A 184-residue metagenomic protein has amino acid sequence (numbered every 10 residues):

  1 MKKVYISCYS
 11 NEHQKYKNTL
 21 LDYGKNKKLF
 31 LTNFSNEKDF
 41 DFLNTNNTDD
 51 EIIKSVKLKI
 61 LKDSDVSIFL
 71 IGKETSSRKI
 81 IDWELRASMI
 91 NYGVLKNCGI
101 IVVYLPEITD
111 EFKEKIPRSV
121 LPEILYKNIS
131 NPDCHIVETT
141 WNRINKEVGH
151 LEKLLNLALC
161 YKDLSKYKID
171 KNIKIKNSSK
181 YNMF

Functional and structural regions predicted by a protein language model:
M1-V66, D163-F184: Conserved N-terminal substructure of TIR/SEFIR domains
K3, T48, D110-F184: C-terminal interaction surface of TIR/SEFIR-family domains
S7, F69-K73, V102-Y104: Conserved beta-strand segments of the P-loop GTPase G domain that flank and frequently precede/overlap
N11-K15, E74-S77, I108-D110: Short acidic, S/G/P-rich loop/turn micro-motifs used as interaction or catalytic elements
Y16-N18, K79-W83, E111-K115: A short acidic (Asp/Glu
E74-I90: Conserved TIR/SEFIR loop-to-helix hotspot centered on a Trp-containing motif with a nearby acidic residue
M89-C98: Arginine/glycine-rich "motif VI" loop of SF2 helicases in the C-terminal RecA-like domain
C98-I116: Short beta-alpha junction loops
